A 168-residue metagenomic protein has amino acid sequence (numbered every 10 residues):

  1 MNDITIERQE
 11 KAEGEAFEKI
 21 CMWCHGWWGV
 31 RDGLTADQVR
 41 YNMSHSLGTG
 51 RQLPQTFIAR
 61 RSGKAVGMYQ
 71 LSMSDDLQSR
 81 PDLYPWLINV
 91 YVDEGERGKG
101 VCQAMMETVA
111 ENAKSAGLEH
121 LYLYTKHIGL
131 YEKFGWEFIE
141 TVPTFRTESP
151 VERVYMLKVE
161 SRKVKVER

Functional and structural regions predicted by a protein language model:
M1-E18, E160-E167: Conserved N-terminal entry element of GNAT/NAT acetyltransferase domains
C24-R60: Active-site rim helix/loop that mediates acceptor-substrate recognition in acyltransferases
P54, S149-Y155: Short hydrophobic/aromatic beta-strand or adjacent loop that forms the aromatic wall/cage of a ligand/substrate-binding
T56-I58, K64-S74, W86, Y91: Conserved beta-strand in the GNAT
R60-S62, L157-K158: Active-site beta-strand termini and strand-to-loop segments that position acidic
S74-L87, R97: A conserved beta-turn-beta hairpin within the catalytic core of GNAT-like acetyltransferases that forms part
N89-V92, G98-E111: Conserved acetyl-CoA-binding loop-helix of GNAT-fold acetyltransferases
S115-E119, T125-P150: Conserved active-site alpha-helix within GNAT-family acetyltransferase domains
